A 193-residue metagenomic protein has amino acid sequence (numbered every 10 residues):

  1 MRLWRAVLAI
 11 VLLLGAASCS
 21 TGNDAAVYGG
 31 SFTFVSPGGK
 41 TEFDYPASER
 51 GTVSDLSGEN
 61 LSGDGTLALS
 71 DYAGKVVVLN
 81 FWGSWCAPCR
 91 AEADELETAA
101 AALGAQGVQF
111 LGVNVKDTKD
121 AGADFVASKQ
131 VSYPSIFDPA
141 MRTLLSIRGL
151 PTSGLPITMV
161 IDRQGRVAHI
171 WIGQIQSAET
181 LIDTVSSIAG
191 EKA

Functional and structural regions predicted by a protein language model:
M1-E59, E191-A193: N-terminal targeting signals for export/organelle localization
A47-R50, D55-V77: A short beta-strand-turn-helix
G51-V53, Y72-G74, A105-V108, D120 (+2 more regions): Extracytoplasmic
L67-R90, L96: Short active-site neighborhood of thiol/selenol oxidoreductases, capturing the structured segment around
L79, L111-V113, M159: Conserved hydrophobic packing residues within short motifs/helices of P-loop NTPase cores of ABC-family ATPases
R90-K129, P139-S146: Structural microenvironment flanking redox-active thiols in thiol-disulfide oxidoreductases
D124-S132, D138-A193: Thiol/disulfide oxidoreductase modules built on the thioredoxin-like
